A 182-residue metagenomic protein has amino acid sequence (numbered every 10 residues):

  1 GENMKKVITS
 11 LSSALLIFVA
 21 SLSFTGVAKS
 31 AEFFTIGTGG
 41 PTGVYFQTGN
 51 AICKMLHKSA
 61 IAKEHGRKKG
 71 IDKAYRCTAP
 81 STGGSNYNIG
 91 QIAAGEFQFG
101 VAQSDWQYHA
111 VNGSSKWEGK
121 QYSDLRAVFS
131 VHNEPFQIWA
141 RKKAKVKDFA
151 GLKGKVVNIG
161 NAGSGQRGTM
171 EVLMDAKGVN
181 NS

Functional and structural regions predicted by a protein language model:
E2-N3, G26: Short, low-complexity interaction segments enriched in Ser/Thr/Pro/Gly
N3-L15: Bacterial N-terminal signal peptides that target proteins for export
I17-V27: C-terminal segment of classical bacterial N-terminal signal peptides
K29-A31: Boundary of Sec targeting at the N-terminus
F33-H65, E134-S182: Bilobed "Venus flytrap"/periplasmic-binding protein-like clamshell domains and structurally analogous long
N50, K69-Y122: Pocket-flanking alpha-helical
G83, G90, F129-S130, A150: Domain-level signature for soluble enzymes in the chorismate/prephenate branch of the shikimate pathway
E118-V131, F136: A structural signal for short loop-to-beta-strand junctions that line the ligand-binding cleft of periplasmic/secreted
